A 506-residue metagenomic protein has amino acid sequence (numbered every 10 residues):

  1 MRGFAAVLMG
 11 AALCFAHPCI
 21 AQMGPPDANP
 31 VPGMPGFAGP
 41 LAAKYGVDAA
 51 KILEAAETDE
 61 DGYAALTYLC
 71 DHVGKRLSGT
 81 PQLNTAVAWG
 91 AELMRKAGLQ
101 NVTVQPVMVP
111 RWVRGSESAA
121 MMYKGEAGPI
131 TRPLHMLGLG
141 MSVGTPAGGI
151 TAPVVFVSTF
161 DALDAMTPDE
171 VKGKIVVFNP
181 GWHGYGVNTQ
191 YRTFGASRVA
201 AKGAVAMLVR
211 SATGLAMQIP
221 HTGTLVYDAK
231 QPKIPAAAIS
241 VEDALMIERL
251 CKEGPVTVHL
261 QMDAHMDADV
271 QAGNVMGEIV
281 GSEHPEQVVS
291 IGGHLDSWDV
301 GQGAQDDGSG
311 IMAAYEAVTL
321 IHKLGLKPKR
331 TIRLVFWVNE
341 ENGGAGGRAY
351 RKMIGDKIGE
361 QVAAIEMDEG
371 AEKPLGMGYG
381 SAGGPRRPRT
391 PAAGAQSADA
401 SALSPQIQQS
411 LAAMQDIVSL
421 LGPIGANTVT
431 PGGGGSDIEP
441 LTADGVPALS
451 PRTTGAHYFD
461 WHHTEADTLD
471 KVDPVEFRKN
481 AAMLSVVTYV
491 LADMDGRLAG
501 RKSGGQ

Functional and structural regions predicted by a protein language model:
A5-P18: Bacterial N-terminal signal peptides
G24-Y45, T67, D71-I175, G181-W182: Noncatalytic luminal/extracellular "stalk/propeptide" segments of secretory-pathway proteins
G39-T80, M217-T224, D296, D368-E372 (+1 more regions): N-terminal capping segment at the start of a domain
G46-D48, K124-G125, M136-P168, L225-A304 (+2 more regions): Soluble metallo-hydrolase cores and metallopeptidase-like ectodomains found primarily in the secretory/periplasmic
A49-E57, D71-Q82, S118, M141 (+10 more regions): Second-shell loop/turn segments in exported
A64, H72, T319-A345: Short helix-loop-beta-strand segments that form the rim/entrance of peptidase-like active sites
I234-I239, A244, C251, H284 (+2 more regions): Metal-dependent peptidase/peptidase-like ectodomains
T319, K323, F459-Q506: His/Asp/Glu-rich mid-to-C-terminal helical/loop segments that flank catalytic regions of hydrolases
